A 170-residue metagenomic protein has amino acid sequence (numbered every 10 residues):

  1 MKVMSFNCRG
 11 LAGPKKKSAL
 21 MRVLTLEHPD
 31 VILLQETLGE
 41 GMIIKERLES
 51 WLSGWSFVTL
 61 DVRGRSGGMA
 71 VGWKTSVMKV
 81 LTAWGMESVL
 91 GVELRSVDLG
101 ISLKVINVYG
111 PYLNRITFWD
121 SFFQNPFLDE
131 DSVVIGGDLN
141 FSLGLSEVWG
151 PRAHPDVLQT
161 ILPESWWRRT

Functional and structural regions predicted by a protein language model:
M1-T170: A shared catalytic/ligand-binding motif for oxyanion handling
